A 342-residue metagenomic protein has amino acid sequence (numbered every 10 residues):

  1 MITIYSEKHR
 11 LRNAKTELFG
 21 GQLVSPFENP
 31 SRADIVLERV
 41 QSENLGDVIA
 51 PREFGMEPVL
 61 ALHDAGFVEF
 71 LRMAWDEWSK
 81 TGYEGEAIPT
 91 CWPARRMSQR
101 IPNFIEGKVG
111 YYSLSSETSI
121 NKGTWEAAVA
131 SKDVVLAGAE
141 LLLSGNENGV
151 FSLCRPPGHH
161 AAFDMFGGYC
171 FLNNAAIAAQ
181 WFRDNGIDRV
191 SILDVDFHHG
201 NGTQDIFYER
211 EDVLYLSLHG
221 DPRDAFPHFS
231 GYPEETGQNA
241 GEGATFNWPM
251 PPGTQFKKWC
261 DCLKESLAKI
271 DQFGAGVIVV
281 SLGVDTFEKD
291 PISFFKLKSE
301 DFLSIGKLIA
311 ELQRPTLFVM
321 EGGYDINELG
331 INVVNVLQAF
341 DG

Functional and structural regions predicted by a protein language model:
M1-L193, H198-G342: HDAC/HDAC-like amidohydrolase catalytic core signature
